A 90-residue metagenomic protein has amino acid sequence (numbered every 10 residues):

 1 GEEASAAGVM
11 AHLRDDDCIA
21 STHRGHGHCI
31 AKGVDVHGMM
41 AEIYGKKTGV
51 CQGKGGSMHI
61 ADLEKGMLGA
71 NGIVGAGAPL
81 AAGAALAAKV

Functional and structural regions predicted by a protein language model:
E2-V90: Cofactor-binding active-site loop characterized by glycine-rich and histidine/acidic residues
